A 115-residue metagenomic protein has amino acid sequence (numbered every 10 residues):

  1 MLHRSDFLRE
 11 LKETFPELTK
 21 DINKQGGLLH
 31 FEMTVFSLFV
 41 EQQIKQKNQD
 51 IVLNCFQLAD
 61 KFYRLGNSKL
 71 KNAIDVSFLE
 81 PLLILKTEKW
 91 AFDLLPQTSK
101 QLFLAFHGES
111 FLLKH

Functional and structural regions predicted by a protein language model:
M1-E41: Short terminal alpha-helical segments
Q46-D50, L82-L83: Alpha-helix capping and inter-helical loop/turn segments
G66-N67: Short inter-helical turns and helix N-cap capping residues of alpha-solenoid HEAT/ARM repeat scaffolds
N72-H115: Amphipathic alpha-helical binding modules
